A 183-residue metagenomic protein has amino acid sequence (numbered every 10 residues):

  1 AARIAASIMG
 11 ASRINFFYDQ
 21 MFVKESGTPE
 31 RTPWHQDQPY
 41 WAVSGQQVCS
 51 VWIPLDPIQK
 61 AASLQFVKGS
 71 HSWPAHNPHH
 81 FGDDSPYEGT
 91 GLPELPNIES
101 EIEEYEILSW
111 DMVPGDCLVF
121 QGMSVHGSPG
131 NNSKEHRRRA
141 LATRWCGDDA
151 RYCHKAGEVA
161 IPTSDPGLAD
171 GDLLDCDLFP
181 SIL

Functional and structural regions predicted by a protein language model:
A1-A2, G27-P39: Short acidic (Asp/Glu) patches
A1-D19, V43: Signature of the catalytic double-stranded beta-helix
Y18-S26: Short, glycine/charge-rich beta-strand/loop segments that flank catalytic centers and engage negatively charged groups
Q20, Q36, I53-P57, F66-K68: Short, structured patches in soluble enzyme cores that scaffold and shape functional sites
Q36-V48, Y105, M112, H136-R137: A short beta-loop-beta micro-motif enriched in histidine and acidic residues
A42-Q59, D111-P114, V119, R144-D148: Short, conserved beta-strand element in jelly-roll/cupin
Q59-V125: Double-stranded beta-helix
H79-F81, P114-V119, M123-L183: Non-heme Fe(II)/2-oxoglutarate
